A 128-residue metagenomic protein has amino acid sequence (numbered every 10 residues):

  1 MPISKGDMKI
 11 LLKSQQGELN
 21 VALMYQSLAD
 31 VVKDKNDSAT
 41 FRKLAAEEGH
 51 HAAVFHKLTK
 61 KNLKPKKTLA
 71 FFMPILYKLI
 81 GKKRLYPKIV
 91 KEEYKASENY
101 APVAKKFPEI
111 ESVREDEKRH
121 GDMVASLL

Functional and structural regions predicted by a protein language model:
M1-L128: Non-heme di-metal
